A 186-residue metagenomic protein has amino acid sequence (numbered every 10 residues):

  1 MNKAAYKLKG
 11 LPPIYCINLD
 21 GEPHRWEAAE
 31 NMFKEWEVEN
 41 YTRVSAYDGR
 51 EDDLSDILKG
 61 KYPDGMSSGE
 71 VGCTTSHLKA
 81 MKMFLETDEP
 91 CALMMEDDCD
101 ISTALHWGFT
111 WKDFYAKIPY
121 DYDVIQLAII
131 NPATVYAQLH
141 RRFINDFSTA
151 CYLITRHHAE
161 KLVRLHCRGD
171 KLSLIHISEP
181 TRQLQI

Functional and structural regions predicted by a protein language model:
M1-M95, C99-L174, S178, R182: An acidic/histidine-cluster motif and surrounding catalytic segment that typifies divalent-metal-assisted enzyme active
L184-I186: N-terminal low-complexity segments that are often proline-rich with Ser/Thr-Pro
